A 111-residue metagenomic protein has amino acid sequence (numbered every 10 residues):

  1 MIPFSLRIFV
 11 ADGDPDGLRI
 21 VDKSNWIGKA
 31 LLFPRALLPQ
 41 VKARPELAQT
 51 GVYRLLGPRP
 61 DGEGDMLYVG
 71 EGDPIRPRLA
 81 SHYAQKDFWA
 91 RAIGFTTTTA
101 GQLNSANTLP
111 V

Functional and structural regions predicted by a protein language model:
M1-S81, L103, V111: GIY-YIG nuclease catalytic motif and its immediate N-terminal context
Y83-V111: Contiguous mid-protein beta-loop-alpha structural module that forms a pocket-lining wall or clamp of enzyme active
